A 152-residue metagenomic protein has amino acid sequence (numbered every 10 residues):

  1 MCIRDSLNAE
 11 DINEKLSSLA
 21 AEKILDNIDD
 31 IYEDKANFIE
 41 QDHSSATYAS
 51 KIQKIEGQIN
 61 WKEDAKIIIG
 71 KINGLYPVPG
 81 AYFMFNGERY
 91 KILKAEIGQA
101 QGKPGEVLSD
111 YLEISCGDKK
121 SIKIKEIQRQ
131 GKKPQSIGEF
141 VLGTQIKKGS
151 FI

Functional and structural regions predicted by a protein language model:
M1: Phosphate/diphosphate ligand-binding glycine-rich loop within oxidoreductases
R4-G98: Active-site-proximal loop/hinge segments within enzyme catalytic domains
K62-I152: An anion-binding loop in the catalytic cleft
